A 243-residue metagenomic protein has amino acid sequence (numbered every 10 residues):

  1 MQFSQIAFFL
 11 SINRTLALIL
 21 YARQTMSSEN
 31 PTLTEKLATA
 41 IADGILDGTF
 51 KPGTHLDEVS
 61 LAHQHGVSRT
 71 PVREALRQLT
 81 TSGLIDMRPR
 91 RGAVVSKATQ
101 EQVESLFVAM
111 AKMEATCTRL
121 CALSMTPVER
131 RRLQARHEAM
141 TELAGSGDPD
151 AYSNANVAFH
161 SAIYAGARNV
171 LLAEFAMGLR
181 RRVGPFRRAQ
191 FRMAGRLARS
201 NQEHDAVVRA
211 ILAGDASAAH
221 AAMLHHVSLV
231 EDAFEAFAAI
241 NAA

Functional and structural regions predicted by a protein language model:
M1-L123, V128, E231, E235-A243: Short linear motifs at protein or domain termini
M1-R14, G195-A243: C-terminal regulatory/effector modules of DNA-binding transcriptional regulators
I45, C121, A144, I211-L212: Hydrophobic residues in alpha-helical segments
L46, R73, T80, Y164 (+2 more regions): Short, surface-exposed helix/turn micro-motifs that flank interaction/cofactor sites
T80-D86, L179-R181, G195-A198: Mobile beta-alpha loop/short-helix "lid" or hinge segments that flank ligand
T99-Q100, F186-Q190: Short alpha-helical transmembrane interface motifs in multi-pass membrane proteins
L106, P127-R188, Q202-R209, A218-L229: Conserved amphipathic alpha-helical segments that form helical-bundle/coiled-coil interaction surfaces
